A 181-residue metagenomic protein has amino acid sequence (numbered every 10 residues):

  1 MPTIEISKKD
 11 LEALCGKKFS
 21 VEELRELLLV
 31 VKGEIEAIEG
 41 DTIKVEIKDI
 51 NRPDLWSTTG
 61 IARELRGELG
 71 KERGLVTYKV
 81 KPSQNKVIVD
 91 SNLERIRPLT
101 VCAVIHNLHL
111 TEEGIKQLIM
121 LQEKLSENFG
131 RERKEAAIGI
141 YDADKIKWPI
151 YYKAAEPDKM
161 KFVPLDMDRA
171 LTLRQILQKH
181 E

Functional and structural regions predicted by a protein language model:
M1-E181: RNA/tRNA-interacting regions in translation and RNA-turnover enzymes
